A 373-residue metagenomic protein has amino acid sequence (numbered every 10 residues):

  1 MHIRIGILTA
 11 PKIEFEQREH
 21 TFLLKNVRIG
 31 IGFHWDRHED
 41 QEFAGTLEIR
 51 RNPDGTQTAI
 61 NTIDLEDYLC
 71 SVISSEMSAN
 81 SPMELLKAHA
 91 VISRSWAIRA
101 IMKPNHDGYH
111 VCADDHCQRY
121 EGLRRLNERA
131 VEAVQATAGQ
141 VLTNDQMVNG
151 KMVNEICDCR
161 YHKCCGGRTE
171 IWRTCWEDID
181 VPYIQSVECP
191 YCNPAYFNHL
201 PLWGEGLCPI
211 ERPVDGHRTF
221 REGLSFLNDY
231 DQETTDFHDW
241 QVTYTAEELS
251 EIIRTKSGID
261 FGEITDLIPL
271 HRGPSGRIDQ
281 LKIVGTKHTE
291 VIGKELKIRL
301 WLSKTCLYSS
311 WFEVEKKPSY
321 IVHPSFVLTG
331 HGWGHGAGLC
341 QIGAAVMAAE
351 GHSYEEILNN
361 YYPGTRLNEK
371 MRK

Functional and structural regions predicted by a protein language model:
M1-K373: Conserved, single-site charged/polar hotspot
